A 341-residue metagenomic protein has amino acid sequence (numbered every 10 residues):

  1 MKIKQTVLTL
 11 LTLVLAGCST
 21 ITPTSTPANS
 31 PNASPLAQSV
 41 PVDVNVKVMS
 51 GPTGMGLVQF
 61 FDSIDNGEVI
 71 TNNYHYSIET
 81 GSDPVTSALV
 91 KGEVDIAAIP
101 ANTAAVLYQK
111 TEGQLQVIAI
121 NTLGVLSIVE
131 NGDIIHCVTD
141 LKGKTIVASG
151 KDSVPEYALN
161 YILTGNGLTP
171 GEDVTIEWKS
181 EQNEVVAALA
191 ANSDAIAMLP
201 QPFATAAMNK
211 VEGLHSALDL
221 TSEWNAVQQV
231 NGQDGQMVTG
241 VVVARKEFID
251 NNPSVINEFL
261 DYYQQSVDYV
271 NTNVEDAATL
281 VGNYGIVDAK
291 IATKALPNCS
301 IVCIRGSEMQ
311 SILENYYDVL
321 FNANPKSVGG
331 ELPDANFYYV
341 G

Functional and structural regions predicted by a protein language model:
M1-V7: Bacterial N-terminal signal peptides that target proteins for export
V14-G17: C-terminal motif of bacterial Sec signal peptides marking the signal peptidase cleavage site
S19-A28: Bacterial lipoprotein signal-peptidase II cleavage site
P27-W178, A195, Q201, S216-D219: Short, glycine-/small- and polar/acidic-enriched structural segments that line small-molecule recognition paths
I64-T71, S222-G235, V302-Q310: Short, solvent-exposed loop/beta-turn-alpha elements that line the ligand-binding surface or hinge of extracytoplasmic
N102-T103, T111, N183-L280: Pocket-lining segment of extracytoplasmic ligand-binding domains
I249-A323: Secondary-structure end/capping motifs
E314, D318-G341: Conserved C-terminal helix/tail region of periplasmic/extracytoplasmic solute-binding proteins
